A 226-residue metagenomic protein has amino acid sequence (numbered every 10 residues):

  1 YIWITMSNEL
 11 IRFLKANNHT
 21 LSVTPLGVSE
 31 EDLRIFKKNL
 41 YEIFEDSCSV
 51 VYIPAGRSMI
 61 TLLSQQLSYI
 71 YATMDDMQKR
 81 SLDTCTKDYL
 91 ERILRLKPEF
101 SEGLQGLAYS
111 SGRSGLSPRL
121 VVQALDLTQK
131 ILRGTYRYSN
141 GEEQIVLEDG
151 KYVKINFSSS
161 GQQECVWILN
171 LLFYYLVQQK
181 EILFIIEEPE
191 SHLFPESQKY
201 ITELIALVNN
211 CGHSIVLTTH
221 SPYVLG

Functional and structural regions predicted by a protein language model:
Y1-E181: Phosphate-coordinating catalytic segments in nucleotide- and nucleic-acid-processing enzymes
Q144-G226: Switch/communication elements of ASCE P-loop NTPase nucleotide-binding domains
